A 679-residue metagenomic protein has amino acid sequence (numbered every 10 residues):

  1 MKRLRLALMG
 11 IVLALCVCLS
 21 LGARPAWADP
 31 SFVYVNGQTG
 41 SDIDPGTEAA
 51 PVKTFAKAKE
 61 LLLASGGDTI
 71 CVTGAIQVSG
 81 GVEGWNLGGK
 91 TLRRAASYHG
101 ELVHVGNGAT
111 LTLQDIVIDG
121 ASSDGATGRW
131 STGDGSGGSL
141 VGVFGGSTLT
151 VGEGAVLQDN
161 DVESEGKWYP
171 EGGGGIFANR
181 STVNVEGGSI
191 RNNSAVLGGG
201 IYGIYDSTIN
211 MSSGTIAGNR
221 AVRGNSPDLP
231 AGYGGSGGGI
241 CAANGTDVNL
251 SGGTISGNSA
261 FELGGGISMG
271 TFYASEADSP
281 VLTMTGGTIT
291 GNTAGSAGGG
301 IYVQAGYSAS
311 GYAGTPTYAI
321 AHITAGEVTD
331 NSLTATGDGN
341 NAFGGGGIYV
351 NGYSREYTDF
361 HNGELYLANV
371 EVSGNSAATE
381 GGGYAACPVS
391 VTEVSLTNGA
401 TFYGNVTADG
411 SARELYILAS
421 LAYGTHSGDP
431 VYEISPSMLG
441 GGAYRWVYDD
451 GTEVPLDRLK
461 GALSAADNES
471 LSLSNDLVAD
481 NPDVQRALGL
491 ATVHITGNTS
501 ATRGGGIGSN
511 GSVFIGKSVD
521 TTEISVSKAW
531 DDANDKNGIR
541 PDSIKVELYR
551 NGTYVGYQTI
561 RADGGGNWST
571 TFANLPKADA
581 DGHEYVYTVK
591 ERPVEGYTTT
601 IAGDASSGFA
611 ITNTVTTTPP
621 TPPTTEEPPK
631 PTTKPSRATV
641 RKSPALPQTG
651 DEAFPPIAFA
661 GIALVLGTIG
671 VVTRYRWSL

Functional and structural regions predicted by a protein language model:
R3, L13-L19, G67-T69, I255 (+5 more regions): Solvent-exposed loop/turn and edge beta-strand elements of beta-rich ligand-binding domains
A14-L15, P25-A26, V72: Cleavable N-terminal signal peptides
L21-A56: Right-handed parallel beta-helix/beta-solenoid
V35, A58, W85, V185 (+12 more regions): Extracellular/surface recognition and adhesion modules
Q38-D42, I76, S122-D124, A408 (+1 more regions): Acidic glycine-/aspartate-rich tracts in secreted/extracellular proteins
K59, G66-H99: N-terminal extracellular ligand-recognition/capping segment immediately after the signal peptide
A64-G67, V78-G84, L102-G125, S136-S194 (+8 more regions): Surface-exposed loop/turn motifs in large extracellular/passenger domains
G172, L197, S236, L263 (+5 more regions): Beta-rich catalytic cores
